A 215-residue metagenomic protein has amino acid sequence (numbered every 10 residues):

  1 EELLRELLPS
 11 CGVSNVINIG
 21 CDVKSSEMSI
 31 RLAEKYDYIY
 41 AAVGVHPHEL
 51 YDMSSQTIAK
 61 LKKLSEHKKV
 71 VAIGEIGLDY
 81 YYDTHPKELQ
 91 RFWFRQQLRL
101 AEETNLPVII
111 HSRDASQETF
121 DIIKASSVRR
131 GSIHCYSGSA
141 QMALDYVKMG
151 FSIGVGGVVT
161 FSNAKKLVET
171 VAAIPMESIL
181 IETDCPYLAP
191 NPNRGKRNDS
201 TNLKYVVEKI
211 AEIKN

Functional and structural regions predicted by a protein language model:
E1-N215: Mid-domain alpha/beta scaffold segments of enzyme catalytic cores
